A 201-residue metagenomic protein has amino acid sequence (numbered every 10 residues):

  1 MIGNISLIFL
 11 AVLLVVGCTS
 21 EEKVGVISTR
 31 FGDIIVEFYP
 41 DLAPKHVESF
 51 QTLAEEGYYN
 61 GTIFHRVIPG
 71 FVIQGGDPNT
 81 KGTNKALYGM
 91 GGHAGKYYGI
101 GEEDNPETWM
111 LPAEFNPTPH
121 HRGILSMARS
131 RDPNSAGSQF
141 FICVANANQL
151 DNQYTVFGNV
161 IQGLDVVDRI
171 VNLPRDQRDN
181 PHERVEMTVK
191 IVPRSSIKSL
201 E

Functional and structural regions predicted by a protein language model:
M1-S6: Bacterial N-terminal signal peptides that target proteins for export
L13-E201: Cyclophilin-like peptidyl-prolyl cis-trans isomerases
